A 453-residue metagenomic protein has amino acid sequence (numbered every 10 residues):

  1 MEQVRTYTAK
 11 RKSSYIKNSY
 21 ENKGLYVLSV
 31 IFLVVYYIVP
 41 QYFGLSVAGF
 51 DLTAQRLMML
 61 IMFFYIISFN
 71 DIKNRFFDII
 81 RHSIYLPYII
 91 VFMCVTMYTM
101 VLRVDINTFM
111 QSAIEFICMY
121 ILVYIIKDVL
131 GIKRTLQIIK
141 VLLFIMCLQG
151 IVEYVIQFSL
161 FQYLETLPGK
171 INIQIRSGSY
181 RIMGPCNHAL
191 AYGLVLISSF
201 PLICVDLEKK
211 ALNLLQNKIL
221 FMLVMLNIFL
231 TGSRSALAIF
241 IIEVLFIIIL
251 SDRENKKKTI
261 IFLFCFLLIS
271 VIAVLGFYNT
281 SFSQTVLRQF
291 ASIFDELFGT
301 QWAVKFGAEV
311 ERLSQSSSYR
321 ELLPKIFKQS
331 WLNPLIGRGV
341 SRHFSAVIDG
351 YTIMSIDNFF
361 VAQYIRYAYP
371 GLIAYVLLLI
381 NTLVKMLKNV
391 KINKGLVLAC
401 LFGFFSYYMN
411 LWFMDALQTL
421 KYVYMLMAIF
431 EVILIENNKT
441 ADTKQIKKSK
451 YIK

Functional and structural regions predicted by a protein language model:
E2-I72, C94-T99, Y407-M409, M425: N-terminal signal-anchor transmembrane segment
K12-Y15, S19, M58-K73, S199-E208 (+2 more regions): Hydrophobic, aromatic-rich transmembrane alpha-helices and their immediate juxtamembrane boundary segments
I38-V39, F43-L45, R176, T300-Y367: Long extracytoplasmic/lumenal interhelical loops at the membrane interface of multi-pass membrane proteins
I61, S199, L245, L396-N410 (+1 more regions): Transmembrane alpha-helices of multi-pass inner-membrane enzymes
I84-M93, R103-K127, I138, L143: Aromatic-anchored transmembrane helix interface
L136-L164, G184-L250: Alpha-helical transmembrane segments of multi-pass inner-membrane proteins
L148, Y154-Q157, S251-A308, Q329-L332: A membrane-periplasm/extracellular boundary helix in multi-pass inner-membrane enzymes that assemble envelope glycans
L207, A211-L212, Q216, V244-K258 (+2 more regions): Hydrophobic transmembrane alpha-helices and their immediate junctions
